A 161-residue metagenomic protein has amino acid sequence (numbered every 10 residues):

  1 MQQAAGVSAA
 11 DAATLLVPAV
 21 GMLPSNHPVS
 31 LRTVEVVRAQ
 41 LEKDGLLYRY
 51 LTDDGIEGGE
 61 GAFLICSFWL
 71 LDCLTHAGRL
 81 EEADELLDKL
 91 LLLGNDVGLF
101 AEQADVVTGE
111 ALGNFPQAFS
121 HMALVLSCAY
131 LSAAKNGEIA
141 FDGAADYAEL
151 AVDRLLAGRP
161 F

Functional and structural regions predicted by a protein language model:
M1-F63, E85-P116, M122-N136, A140-F161: Extended glycan-interaction surfaces of carbohydrate-active proteins
